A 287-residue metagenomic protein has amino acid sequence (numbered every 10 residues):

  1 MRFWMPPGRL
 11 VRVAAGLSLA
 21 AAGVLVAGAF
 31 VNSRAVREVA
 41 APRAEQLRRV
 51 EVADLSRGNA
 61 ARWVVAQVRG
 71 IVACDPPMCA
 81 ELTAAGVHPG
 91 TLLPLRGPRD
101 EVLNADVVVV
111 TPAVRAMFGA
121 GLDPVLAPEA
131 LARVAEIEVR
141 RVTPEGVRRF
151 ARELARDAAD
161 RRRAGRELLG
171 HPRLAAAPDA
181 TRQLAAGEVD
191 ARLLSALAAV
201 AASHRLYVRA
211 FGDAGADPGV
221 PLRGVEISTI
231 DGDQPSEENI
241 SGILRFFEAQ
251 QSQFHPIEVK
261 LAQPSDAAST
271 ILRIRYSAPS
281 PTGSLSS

Functional and structural regions predicted by a protein language model:
M1-A21: N-terminal export and membrane-targeting signals
R2-P6, S33-A40: Mixed-charge, low-complexity intrinsically disordered regions
G8, G28, A53-D54, T111-P112 (+1 more regions): Intrinsic-disorder/low-complexity, polar/charged segments
R9-R12, D54, D190, Y207: Poly-acidic low-complexity segments
A20-N32: Hydrophobic alpha-helical membrane-insertion segments, chiefly the h-region of N-terminal signal peptides
A35-T91, R96, R152-A201, S287: Extracytoplasmic low-complexity, Pro/Thr/Ser/Ala/Gly-rich segments that lie immediately after a secretion/anchoring
A66-I71, P77-A113, D123-A127, V134-R140: Soluble catalytic regions of membrane-associated enzymes that act on cell-envelope and secretory-pathway components
A105-S287: Aromatic/acidic, Gly/Pro-rich catalytic loop(s) in extracytoplasmic/lumenal soluble domains of multi-pass membrane
